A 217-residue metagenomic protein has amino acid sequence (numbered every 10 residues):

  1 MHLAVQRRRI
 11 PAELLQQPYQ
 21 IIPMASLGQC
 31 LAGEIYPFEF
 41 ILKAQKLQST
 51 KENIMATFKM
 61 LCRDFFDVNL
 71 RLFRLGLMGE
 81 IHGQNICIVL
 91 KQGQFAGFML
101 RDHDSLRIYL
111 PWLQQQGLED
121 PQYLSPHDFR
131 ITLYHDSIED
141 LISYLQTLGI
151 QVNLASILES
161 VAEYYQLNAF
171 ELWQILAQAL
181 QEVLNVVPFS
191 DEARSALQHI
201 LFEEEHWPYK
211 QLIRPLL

Functional and structural regions predicted by a protein language model:
M1-D64, R71, L75, V89-L217: Nucleotide/phosphate-binding site architecture used for ATP/NTP-dependent chemistry
L77-V89: A short glycine-rich, hydrophobically flanked beta-strand micro-motif that places a catalytic Asp/Glu for divalent metal
